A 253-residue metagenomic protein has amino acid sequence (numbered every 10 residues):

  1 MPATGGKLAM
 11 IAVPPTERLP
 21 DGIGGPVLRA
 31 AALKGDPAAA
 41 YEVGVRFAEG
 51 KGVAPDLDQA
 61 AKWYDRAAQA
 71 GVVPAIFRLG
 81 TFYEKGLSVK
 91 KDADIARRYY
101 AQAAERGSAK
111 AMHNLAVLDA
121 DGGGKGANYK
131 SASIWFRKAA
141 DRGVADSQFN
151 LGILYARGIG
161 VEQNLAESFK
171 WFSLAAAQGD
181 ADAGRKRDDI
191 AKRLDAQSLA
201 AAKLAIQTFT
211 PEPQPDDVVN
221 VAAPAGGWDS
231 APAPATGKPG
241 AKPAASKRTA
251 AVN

Functional and structural regions predicted by a protein language model:
M1-K34, A245, T249-N253: N-terminal leader/linker segments that initiate helical-solenoid repeat arrays
G6-L8, G22-R29, P37-V45, D65 (+7 more regions): Alpha-helical tetratricopeptide repeat
E17-V27, A54-W63, K90-Y99, K125-W135 (+2 more regions): Structural signature of tandem alpha-helical TPR/SEL1-like repeats, specifically the intra-repeat loop/turn
P20, L33-P37, E49-K51, D56 (+11 more regions): Short helix-capping/linker turns of helical repeat alpha-solenoids
R29-A31, R66-A67, A101-A103, R137-A139 (+2 more regions): Canonical positions in the second alpha-helix
E42-E49, I76-K85, V89, M112-D121 (+4 more regions): Hydrophobic face of amphipathic alpha-helices that form TPR/SEL1-like repeat modules and related alpha-solenoid
S133-I134, D141-A177, D182-R193: Alpha-helical protein-protein interaction scaffolds
D182-N253: Terminal, low-structured helical/coil segments at or just beyond the last alpha-helical repeat
